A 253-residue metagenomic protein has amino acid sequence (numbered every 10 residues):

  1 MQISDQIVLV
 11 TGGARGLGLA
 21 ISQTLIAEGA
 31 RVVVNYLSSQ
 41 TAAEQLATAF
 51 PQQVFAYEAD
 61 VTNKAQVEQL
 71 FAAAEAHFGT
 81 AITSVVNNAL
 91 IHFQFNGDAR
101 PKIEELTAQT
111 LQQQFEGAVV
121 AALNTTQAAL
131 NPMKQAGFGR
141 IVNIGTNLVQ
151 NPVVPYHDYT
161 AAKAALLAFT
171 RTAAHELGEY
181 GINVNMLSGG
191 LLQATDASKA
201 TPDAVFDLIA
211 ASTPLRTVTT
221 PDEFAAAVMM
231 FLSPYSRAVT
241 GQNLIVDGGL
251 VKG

Functional and structural regions predicted by a protein language model:
I7, A14-G16: Conserved glycine-rich cofactor-binding loop
E44, A99, E179, M186-T213 (+1 more regions): A glycine/serine/threonine-rich, flexible loop-to-helix segment that serves as the NAD(P) cofactor-binding "lid"
I91-F95, K102-Q114, R140-A165, T170-E179 (+1 more regions): Catalytic loop of short-chain dehydrogenase/reductase
T126-Q127, R171: A short, exposed helix-loop element centered on a Lys and neighboring polar residues
N131, H175-E176, R237: Alpha-helical segment proximal to the catalytic Tyr-Lys
N151, A211, M229, T240-G253: Short C-terminal tail/terminal secondary-structure segment of NAD(P)H-dependent dehydrogenase/reductase domains
G178, N183, V239-G241: Short, small/polar-rich loop/turn modules that mediate ligand/substrate recognition or access, typified
